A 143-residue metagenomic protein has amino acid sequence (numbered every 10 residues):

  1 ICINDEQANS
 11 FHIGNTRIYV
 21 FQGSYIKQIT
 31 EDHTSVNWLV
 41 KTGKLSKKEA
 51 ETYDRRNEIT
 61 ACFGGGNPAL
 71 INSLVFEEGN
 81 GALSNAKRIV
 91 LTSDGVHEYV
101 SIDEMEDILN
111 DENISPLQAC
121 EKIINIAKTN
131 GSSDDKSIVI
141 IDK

Functional and structural regions predicted by a protein language model:
I1-I3, A8-H12, R17-F21, K136-D142: Short beta-strand scaffold segments in enzyme catalytic cores
I3, E31-H33, S93, K143: Fold-independent oxyanion-binding glycine-rich loops and adjacent beta-strand/coil segments at enzyme active sites
H12-R17, E58-G64, N80-I108, N130 (+1 more regions): Conserved beta-strand-loop-short alpha-helix elements that form and flank the Mn2+/Mg2+-coordinating active site
Y25-I26: Predominantly a core beta-strand signature of beta-propeller blades across repeat-based propeller domains
T30, T52-Y53, Y99, L117: Electropositive phosphate-/nucleotide-binding environments in soluble metabolic enzymes
E31-K87, N130: Conserved, helical-rich catalytic subdomain that frames metal- and/or nucleotide-binding sites in enzyme alpha/beta
S46, E106-S132: Helix-loop-helix
R55, S101-E104, A119, I123 (+1 more regions): General structural feature for long, well-ordered alpha-helical segments within catalytic domains of soluble enzymes
